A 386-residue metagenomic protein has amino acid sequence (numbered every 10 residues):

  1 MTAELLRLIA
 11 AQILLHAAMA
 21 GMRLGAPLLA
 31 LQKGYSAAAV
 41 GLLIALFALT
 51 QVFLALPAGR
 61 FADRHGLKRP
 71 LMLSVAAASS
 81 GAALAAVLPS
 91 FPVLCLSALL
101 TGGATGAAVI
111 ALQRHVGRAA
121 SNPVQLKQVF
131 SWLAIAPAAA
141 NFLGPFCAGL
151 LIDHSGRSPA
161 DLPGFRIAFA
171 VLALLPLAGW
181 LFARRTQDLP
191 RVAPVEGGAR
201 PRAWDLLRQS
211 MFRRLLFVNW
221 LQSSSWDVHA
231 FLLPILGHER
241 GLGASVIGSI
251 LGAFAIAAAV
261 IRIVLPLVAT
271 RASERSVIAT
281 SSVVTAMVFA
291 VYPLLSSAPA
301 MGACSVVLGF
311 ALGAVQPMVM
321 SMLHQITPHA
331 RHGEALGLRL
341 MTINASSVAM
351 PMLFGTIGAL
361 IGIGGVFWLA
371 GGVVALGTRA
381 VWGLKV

Functional and structural regions predicted by a protein language model:
M1-T2, T186-F217: Juxtamembrane intracellular "pre-TM" segments in multi-pass secondary transporters
T2-A48, R213-V218, Q222-L236, R240: Helix-loop boundary and gating motifs at the non-cytosolic
A48-L56, N141-F142, A255-I263, S347-V348: Residue-level signature of mid-helix packing/kink "hotspots" within the transmembrane helices of 12-pass Major
A55-G66, I152, I261-S273, G358: Helix-to-loop junctions at the C-terminal end of transmembrane segments in multipass secondary transporters
R69-A83, S276-A290: Structural signature of the two symmetry-related core transmembrane helices
G81, P92-L100, P299-V307: Paired small-residue
L99-A136: Cytoplasmic helix-loop-helix junction between adjacent transmembrane helices in 12-TM secondary transporters
G149, A173-A193, G377-K385: C-terminal membrane-cytosol helix-exit motif in multi-pass small-molecule transporters
